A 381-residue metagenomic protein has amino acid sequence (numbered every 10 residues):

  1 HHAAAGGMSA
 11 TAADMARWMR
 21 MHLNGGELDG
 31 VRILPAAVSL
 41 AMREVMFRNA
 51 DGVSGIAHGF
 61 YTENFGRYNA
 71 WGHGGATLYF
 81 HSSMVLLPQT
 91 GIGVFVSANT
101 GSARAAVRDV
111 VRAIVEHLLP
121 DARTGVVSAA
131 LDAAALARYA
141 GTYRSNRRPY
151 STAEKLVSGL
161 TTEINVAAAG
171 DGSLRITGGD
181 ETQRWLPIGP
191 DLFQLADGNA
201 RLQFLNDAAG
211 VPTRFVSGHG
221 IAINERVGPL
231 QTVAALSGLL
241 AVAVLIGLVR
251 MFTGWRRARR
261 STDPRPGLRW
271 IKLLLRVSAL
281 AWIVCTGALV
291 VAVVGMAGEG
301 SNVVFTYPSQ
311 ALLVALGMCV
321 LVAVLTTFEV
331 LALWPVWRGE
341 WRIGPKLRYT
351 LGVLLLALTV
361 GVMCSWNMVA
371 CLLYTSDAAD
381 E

Functional and structural regions predicted by a protein language model:
H1-T161, N165-T262: Catalytic loop of the DD-peptidase/beta-lactamase superfamily, centered on the K-T-G motif and neighboring
W18, W71, W185, W255 (+5 more regions): A residue-identity detector for tryptophan
L236-E299: Core alpha-helical transmembrane segments of integral membrane proteins
R265-R276, G287-L373: C-terminal amphipathic alpha-helical interaction region
Y374-E381: Conserved small/polar residues in nucleotide/adenosyl-binding loops
